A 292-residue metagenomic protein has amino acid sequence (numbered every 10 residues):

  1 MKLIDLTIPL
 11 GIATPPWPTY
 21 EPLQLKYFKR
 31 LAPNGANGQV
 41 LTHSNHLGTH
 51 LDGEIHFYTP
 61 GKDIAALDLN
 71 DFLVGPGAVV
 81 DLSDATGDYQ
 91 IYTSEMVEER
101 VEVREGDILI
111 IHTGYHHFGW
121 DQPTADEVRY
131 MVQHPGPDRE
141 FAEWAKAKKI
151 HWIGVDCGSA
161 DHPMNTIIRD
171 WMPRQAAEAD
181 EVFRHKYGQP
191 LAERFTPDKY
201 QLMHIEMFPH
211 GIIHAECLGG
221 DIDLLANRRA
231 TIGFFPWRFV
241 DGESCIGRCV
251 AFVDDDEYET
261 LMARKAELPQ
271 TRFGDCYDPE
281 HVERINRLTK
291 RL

Functional and structural regions predicted by a protein language model:
M1-L292: Active-/binding-site microenvironments in catalytic and ligand-binding cores
